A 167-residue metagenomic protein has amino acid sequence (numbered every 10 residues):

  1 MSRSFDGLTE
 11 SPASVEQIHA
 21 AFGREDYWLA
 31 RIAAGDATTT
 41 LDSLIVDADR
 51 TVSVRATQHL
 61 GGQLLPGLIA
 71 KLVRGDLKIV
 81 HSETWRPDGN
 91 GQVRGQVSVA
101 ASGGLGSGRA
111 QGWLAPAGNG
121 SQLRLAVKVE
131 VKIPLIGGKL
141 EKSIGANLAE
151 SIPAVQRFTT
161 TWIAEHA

Functional and structural regions predicted by a protein language model:
M1-G62: Hydrophobic ligand-binding cavity/cleft-lining segments
S2, A37-T38, D76-K78, L105-S107: Short solvent-exposed loop/turn micro-motifs enriched in small/polar/acidic residues
S2, I32, D42-V52, L77 (+3 more regions): Subset-of-secretome marker
S11, D47, D88, P116-G118: Surface-exposed coil/turn segments at beta-strand junctions on protein surfaces, enriched
A30-A37, G89-G91, G104-L105: Short secondary-structure junctions
L41-V97: Glycine-rich portal/gate segments that line the openings of hydrophobic small-molecule binding cavities
V52-R55, I79, T84, V93-A146: Beta-strand/loop substructures that line and gate deep hydrophobic ligand-binding cavities in soluble
I79, R86-P87, G137-A167: A conserved amphipathic terminal alpha-helix motif
